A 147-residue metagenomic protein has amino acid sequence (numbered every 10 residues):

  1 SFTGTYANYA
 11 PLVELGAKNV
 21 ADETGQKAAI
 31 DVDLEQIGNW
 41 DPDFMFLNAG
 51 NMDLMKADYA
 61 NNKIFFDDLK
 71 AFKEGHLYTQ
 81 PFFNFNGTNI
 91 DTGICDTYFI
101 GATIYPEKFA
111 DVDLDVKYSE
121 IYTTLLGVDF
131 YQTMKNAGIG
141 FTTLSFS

Functional and structural regions predicted by a protein language model:
S1-S147: N-terminal ligand-binding lobe of clamshell/alpha-beta domains
